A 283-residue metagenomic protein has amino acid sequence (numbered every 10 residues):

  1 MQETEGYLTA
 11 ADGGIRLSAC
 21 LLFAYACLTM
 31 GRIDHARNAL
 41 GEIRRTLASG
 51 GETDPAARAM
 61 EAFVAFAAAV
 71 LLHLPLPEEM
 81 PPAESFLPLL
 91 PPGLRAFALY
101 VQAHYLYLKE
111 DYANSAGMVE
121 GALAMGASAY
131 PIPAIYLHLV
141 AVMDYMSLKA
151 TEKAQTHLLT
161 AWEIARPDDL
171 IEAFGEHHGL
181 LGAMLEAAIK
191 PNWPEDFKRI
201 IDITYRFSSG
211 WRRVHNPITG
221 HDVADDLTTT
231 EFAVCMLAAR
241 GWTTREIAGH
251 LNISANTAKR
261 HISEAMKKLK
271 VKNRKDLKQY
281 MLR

Functional and structural regions predicted by a protein language model:
M1-T4, T29-R44, A69-A83, Y107-G121 (+1 more regions): Helix-turn-helix repeat elements of alpha-solenoid scaffolds
E5-R16, E42-A56, P81-R95, G121-I132 (+1 more regions): Solenoid-like repeat scaffolds
L17-L22, C27, L40: Extended, charge- and Ser/Thr-rich helical segments
A19-L21, A57-V64, A98, L137: The tetratricopeptide repeat
A67, P77, P91-G121, G126-A134 (+3 more regions): Linker/hinge segments immediately adjacent to helix-turn-helix/homeobox DNA-binding domains
R212-S263, K267-R283: Helix-turn-helix DNA-binding segment
